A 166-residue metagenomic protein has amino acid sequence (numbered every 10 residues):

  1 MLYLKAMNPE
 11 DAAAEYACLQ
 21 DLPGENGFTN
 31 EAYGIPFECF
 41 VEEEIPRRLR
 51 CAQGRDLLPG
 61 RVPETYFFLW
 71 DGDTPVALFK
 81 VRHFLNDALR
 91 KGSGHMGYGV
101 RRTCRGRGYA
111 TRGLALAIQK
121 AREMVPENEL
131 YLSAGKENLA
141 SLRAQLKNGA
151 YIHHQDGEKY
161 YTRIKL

Functional and structural regions predicted by a protein language model:
M1-H95, Q155-L166: GNAT-family acyltransferases
Y3, G97, Y131-S133: Short aromatic/hydrophobic contact patches that present stacked aromatics for nucleic-acid/ligand binding
F84-N86, T103, E137: Short coil/turn motifs at secondary-structure junctions
R90, R107, L139: Loop/helix-junction capping segments adjacent to catalytic residues or to phosphate/diphosphate-binding pockets
G97-V100, G106-K120, L142-K147: Conserved acetyl-CoA-binding loop-helix of GNAT-fold acetyltransferases
V100, A134, I164-L166: Hydrophobic residues in beta-strands and at strand termini
E123-S133: Conserved GNAT acetyl-CoA-binding A-motif
K136-H154: Conserved active-site alpha-helix within GNAT-family acetyltransferase domains
